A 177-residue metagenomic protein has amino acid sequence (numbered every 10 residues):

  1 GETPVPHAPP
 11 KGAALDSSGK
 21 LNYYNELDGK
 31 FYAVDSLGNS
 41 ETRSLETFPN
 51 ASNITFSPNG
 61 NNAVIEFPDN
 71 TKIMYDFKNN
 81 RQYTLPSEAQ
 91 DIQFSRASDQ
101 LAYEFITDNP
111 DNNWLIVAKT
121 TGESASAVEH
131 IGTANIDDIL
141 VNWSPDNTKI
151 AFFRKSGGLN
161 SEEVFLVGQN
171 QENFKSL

Functional and structural regions predicted by a protein language model:
G1, F152-L177: Short, intrinsically disordered, charge-balanced linker/junction segments flanking boundaries in proteins
G1-P10, D35-S44: A short helix->beta-strand "capping" segment at the edge of beta-propeller domains
G1-V5, N80, P110: Short intrinsically disordered, low-complexity coil segments enriched in acidic
A8-L15, T47-A63, Q82, P86-E104 (+2 more regions): Conserved beta-propeller blade repeats
G12-D28, D35, N53-T71, R96-P110 (+3 more regions): Beta-strand C-termini and the immediately following turn/loop, strongest in propeller blades
K30, S40, K72, R81 (+4 more regions): Flexible, glycine-rich phosphate/dinucleotide-binding loops and adjacent beta-alpha linkers at cofactor/substrate
D35-N39, D76-N80, K119-E123, V167-E172: Short loop/turn segments that connect beta-strands within beta-propeller blades
E66, M74-D76, L85: Short, conserved acidic/polar surface loops in the N-terminal third of protein domains
